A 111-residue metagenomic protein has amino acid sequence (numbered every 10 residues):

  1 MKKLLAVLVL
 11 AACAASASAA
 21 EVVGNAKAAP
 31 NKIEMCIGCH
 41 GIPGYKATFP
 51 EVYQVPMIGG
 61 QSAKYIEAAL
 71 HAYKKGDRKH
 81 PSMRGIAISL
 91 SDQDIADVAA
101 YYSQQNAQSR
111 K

Functional and structural regions predicted by a protein language model:
L4-C13: Sec-dependent N-terminal signal peptides
A14, G38, K75, Q104-A107: Residue-level marker of structural boundaries
A15-I33, P43-A47, V52, A107: Electrostatic cytochrome c docking/interface patches
A26, G41-Y73, R84-I88: Gly/Gly-Pro-rich "capping" loops immediately C-terminal to redox-active cysteine motifs in periplasmic/lumenal
E34-P43, V98: The canonical Cys-X-X-Cys-His
R78, A87-K111: C-terminal capping alpha-helices of c-type cytochrome domains
